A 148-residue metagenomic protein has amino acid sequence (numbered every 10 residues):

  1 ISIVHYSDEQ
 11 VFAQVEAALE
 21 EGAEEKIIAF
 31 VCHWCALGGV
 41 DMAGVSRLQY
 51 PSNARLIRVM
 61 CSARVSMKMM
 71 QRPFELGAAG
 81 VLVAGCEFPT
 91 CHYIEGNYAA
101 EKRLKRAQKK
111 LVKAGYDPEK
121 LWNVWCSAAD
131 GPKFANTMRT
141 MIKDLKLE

Functional and structural regions predicted by a protein language model:
I1-V11: Iron-sulfur cluster-binding cysteine motifs and their immediate structural context in ferredoxin-like electron-transfer
G22-I27: A short, charged/proline- and glycine-enriched loop that marks the coil->beta-strand transition at the N-terminal
V31-G38, A129: Short polar catalytic/cofactor-binding loops
A36-G39, P89-C91: Flexible loop/turn segments at secondary-structure boundaries
G38-S46, M69: Short, glycine/acidic-enriched capping/hinge loops at junctions between secondary-structure elements
V45-L56: Short helix-loop-beta junction
I57-F134: Cofactor-cradling patches in redox/metallo enzymes
C126-E148: C-terminal functional segments of enzyme domains
